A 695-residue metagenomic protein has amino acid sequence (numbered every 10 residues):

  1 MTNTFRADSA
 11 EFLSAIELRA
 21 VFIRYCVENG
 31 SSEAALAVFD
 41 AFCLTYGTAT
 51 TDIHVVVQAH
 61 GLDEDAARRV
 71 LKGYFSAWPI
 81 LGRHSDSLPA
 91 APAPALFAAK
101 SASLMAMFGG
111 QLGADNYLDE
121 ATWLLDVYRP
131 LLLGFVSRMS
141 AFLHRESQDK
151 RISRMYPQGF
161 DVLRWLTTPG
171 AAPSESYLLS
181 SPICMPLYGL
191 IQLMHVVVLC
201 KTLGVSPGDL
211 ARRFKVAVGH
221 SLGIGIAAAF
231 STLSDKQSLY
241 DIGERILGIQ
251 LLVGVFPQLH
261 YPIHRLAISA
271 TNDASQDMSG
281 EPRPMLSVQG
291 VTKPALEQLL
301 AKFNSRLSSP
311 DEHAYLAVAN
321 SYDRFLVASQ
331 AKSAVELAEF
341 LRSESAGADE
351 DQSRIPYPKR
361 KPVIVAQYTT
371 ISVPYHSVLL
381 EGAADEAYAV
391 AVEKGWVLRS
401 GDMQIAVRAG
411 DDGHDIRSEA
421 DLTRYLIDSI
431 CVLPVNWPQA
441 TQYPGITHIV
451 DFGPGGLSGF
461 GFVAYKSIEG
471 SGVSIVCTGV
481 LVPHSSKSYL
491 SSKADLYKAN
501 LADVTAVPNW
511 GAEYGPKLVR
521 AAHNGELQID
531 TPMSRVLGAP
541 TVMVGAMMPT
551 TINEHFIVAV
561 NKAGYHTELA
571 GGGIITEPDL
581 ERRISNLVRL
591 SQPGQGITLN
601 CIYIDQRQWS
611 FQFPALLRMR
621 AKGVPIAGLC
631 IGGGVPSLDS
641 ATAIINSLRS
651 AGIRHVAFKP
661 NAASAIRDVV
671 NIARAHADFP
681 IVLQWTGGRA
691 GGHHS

Functional and structural regions predicted by a protein language model:
F5-Q298, I449-V480: FabD-like malonyl-/acyl-CoA
V218-G219, A314-N320, S400: Short beta-strand
Y261-A274, N304-Y315, I552: Short amphipathic beta-strand starts and helix->beta connectors
T292-K293, S329-E336: Helix N-cap motif at beta-to-alpha junctions
L299-N304, A334-A348: Short amphipathic alpha-helices in soluble, non-transmembrane regions that often serve as interface/regulatory elements
G347-F462, K466-G479, P483-H484, Y497-K498: Acyltransferase
T505-S695: Active-site entrance/lid segments in N-terminal catalytic domains of soluble metabolic enzymes
